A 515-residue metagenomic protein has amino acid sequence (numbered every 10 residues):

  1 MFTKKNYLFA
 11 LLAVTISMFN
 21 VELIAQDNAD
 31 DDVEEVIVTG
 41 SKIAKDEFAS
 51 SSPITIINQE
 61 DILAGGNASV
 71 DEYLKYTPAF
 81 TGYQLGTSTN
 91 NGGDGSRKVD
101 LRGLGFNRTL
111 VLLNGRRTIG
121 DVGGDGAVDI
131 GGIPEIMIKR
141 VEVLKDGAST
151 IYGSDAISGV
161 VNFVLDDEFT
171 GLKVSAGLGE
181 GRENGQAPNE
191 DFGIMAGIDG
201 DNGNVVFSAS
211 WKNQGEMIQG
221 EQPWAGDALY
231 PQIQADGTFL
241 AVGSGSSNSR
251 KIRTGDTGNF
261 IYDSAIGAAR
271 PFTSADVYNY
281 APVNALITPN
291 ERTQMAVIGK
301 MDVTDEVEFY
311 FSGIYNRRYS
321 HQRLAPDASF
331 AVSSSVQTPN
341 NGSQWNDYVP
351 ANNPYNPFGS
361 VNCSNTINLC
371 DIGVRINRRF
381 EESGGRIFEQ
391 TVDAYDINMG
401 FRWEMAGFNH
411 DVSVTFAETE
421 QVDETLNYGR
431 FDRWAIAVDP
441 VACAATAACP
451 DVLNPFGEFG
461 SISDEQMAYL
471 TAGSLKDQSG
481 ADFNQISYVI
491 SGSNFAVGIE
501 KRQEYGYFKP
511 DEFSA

Functional and structural regions predicted by a protein language model:
M1-N67, E72-T77, G193, G197 (+4 more regions): N-terminal Sec signal peptide and the immediately downstream disordered periplasmic leader that contains the TonB box
S52-E72, V99-L104, I130-G131, L178-E183 (+2 more regions): Short, polar/charged loop or turn motifs at beta-strand boundaries
I62, D71-L74, V141-E142, V161-F163 (+2 more regions): Non-catalytic regulatory/gating segments with a bias toward low-complexity or hydrophobic composition
V70-Y73, R97-D100, D129-P134, D155-A176 (+1 more regions): N-terminal periplasmic accessory domains that precede and gate Gram-negative outer-membrane beta-barrel machines
K75-R117: Extracytoplasmic beta-strand/coil segments of soluble accessory domains associated with Gram-negative outer-membrane
R116-K145: Short acidic/polar hinge/loop motifs at secondary-structure boundaries that mediate gating or recognition
E142, G147-A148, F169-I198, Y278-T288: Short strand-turn segments of transmembrane beta-barrel domains in outer membranes, especially the first one or two
A228-Y230, T257-N290, A296, E306-A515: Surface-exposed, low-complexity loop segments enriched in small/polar and acidic residues
